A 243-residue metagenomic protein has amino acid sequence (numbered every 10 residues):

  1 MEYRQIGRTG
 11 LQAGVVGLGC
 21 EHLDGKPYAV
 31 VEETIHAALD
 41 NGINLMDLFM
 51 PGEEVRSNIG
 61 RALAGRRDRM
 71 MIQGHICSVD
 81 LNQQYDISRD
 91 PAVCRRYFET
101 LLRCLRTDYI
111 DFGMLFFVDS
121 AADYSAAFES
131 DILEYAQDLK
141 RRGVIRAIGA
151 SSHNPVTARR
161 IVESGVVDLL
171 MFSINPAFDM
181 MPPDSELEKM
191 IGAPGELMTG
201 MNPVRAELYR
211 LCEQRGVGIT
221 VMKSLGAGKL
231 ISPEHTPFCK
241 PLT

Functional and structural regions predicted by a protein language model:
M1-G74, Y135, R141: N-terminal binding-site loop/beta-alpha segment at the start of enzyme catalytic domains that lines or forms
Y3, I35, R56-G60, R95-L102 (+4 more regions): Generic structural signal for well-ordered alpha-helices, preferentially at hydrophobic/aromatic core positions
I6, L18, M46, I59 (+7 more regions): Conserved, mostly hydrophobic/aromatic
V16-A29, V79-R95, A121-S125, S232-C239: Active-site mouth loops of central-metabolism enzymes
K26-A38, R89-R106, S152-R160, P241-L242: Short, acidic/polar
D40-I43, T107-I110, I145, V167: A structural motif
T100-Y124: Active-site groove signature of glycoside hydrolases
V118-T243: Beta/alpha (TIM)-barrel catalytic core signal, keyed to glycine-rich beta->alpha loops juxtaposed to Asp/Glu that bind
